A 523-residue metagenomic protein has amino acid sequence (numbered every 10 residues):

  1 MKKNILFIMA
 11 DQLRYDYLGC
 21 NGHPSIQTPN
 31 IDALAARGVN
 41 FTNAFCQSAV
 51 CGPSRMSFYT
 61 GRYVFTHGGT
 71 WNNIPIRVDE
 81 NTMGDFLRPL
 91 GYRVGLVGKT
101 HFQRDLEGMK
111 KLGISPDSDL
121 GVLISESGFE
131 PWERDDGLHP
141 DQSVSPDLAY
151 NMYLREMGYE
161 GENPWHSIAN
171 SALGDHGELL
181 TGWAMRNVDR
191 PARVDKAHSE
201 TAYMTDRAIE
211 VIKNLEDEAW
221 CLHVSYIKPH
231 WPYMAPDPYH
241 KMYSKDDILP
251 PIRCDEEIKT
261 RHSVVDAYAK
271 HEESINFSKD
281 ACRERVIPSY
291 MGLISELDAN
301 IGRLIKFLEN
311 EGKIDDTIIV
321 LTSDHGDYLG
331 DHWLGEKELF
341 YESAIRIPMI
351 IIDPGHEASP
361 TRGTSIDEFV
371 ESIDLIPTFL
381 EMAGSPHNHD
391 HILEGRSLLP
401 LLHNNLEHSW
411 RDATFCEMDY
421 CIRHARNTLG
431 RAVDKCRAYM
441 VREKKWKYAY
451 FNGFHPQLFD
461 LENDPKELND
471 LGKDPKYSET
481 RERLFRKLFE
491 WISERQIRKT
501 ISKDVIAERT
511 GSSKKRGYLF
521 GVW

Functional and structural regions predicted by a protein language model:
M1-A449, P456, P465-K487, R516-W523: Formylglycine-dependent sulfatase
K306, G453, S493-I497: Charged/polar positions within long, soluble alpha-helices
H391-G395, I497-E508: Short, flexible loop/turn segments with low-complexity composition
E462: Residues forming the ATP-binding cleft of Hanks-type serine/threonine protein kinase domains
S478-K503: A contiguous, mid-protein "functional segment" used to position or interact with cofactors/ions or partner subunits
